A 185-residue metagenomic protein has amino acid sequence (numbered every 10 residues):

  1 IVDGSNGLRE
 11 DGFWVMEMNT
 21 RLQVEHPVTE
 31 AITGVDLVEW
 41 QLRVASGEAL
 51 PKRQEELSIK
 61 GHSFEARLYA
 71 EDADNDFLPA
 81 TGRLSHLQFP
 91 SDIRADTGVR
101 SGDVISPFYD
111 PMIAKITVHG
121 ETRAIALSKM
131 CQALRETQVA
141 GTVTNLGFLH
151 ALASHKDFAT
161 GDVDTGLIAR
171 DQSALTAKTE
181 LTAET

Functional and structural regions predicted by a protein language model:
V2-L8, Q23, P27-T185: Catalytic cores of soluble metabolic enzymes centered on carboxylation/carboxyl-transfer
E10-R21: A short beta-strand motif that forms the metal-chelation/ATP-contact edge of phosphoryl-transfer active sites
